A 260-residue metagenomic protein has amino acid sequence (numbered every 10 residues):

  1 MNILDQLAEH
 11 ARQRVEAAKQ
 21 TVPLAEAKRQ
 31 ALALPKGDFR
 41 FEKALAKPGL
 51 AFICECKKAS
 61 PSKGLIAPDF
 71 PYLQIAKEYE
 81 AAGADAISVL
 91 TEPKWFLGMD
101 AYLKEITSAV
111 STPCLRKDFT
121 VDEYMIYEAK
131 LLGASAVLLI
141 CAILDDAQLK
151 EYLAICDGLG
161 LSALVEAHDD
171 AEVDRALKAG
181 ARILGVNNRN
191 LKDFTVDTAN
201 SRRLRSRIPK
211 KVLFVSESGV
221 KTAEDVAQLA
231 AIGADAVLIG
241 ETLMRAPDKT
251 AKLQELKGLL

Functional and structural regions predicted by a protein language model:
N2-A67: An N-cap/entry alpha-helix motif that binds or orients negatively charged groups
L7, C54, Y79, A129 (+4 more regions): Conserved, mostly hydrophobic/aromatic
C56, K63-L164, D170-R175, S201-L204: N-terminal active-site wall of soluble small-molecule enzyme domains
C56, T91-E92, C141, N188 (+2 more regions): Short secondary-structure boundary segments
V121-L132, D170-A179, S216, V220-I239: Catalytic cores of alpha/beta
E128-Q148, G185-F194, A234-K252: Glycine-rich phosphate-binding active-site loops on the catalytic face of alpha/beta enzymes
R203-R207, R245-L260: C-terminal helical cap(s) of enzyme catalytic domains, especially alpha/beta-barrels
